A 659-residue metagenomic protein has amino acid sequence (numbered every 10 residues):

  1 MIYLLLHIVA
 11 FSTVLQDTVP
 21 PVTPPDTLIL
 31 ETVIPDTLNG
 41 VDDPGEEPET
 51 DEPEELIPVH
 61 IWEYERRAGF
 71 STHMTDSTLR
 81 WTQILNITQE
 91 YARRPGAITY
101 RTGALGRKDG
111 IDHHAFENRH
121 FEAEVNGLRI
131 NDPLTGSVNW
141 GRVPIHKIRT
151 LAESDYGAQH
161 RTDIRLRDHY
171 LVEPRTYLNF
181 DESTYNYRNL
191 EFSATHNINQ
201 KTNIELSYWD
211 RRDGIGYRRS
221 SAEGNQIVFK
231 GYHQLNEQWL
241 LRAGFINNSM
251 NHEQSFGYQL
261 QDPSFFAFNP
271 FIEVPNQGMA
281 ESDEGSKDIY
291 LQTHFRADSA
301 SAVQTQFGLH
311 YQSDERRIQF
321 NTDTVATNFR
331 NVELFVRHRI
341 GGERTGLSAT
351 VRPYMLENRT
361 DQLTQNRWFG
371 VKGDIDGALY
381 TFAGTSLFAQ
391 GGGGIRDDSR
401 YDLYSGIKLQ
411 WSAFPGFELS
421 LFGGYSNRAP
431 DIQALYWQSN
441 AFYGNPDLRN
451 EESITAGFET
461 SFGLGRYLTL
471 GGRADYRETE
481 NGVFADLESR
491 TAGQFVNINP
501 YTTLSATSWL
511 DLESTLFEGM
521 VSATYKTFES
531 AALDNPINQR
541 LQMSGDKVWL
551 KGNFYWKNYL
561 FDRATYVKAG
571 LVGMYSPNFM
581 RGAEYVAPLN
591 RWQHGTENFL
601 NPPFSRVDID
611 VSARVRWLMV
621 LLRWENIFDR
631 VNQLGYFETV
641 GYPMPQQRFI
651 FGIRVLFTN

Functional and structural regions predicted by a protein language model:
M1-V19, V303, Q647, I653-N659: Bacterial Sec-dependent N-terminal signal peptides
T18, D26-T27, D36-T37, S77 (+5 more regions): Coil residues (strongly favoring Ser/Thr
V33-E173: Acidic, small-polar-rich N-terminal luminal/periplasmic segments of exported/outer-membrane proteins
T72, R165-T195, I215: Short strand-turn segments of transmembrane beta-barrel domains in outer membranes, especially the first one or two
P95, G106, G136-S137, L178 (+3 more regions): Exposed, low-structure sequence patches enriched in small/polar residues
R188-R212, R218-H252, A280-D298, T381: Transmembrane beta-barrel wall of Gram-negative outer-membrane proteins
H196-I204, W209-G214, N251-Q277, M580-R591 (+1 more regions): A subset of solvent-exposed loop/turn segments in beta-rich extracellular surface proteins, enriched in glycine
R218, L240-A300, Q312-N331, R428: Flexible loop and strand-edge segments within Gram-negative outer membrane beta-barrel domains
